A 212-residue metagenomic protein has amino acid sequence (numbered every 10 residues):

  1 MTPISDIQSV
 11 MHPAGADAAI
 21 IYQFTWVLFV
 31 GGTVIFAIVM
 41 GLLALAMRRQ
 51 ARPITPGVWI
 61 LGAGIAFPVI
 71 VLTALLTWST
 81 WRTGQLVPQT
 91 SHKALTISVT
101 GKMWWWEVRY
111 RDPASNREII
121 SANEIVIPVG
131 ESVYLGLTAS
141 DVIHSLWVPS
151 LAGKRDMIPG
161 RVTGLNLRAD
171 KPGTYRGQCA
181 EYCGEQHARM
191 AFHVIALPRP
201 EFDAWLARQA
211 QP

Functional and structural regions predicted by a protein language model:
T2-T25, M47-P212: Non-transmembrane, membrane-proximal soluble domains of secreted or membrane proteins
A16, F29, V39-L42, W78: Generic alpha-helix structural propensity
I21-I38: Hydrophobic single transmembrane helices highlighted by the model
F36-R49: Alpha-helical transmembrane segments
